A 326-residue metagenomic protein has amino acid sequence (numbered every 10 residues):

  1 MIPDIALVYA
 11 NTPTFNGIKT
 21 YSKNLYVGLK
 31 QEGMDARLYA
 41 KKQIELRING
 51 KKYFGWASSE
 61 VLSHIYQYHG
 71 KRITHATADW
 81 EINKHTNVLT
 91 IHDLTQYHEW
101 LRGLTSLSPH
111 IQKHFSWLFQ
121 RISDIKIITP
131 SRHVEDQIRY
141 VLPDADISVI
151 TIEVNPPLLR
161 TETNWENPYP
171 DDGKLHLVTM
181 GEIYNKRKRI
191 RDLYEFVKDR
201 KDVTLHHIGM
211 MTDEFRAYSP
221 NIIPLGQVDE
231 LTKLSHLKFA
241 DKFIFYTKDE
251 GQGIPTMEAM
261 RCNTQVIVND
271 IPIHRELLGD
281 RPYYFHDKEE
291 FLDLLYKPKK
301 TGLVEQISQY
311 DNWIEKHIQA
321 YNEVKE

Functional and structural regions predicted by a protein language model:
M1-E326: Carbohydrate transferase catalytic cores enriched for Leloir-type hexosyltransferases
